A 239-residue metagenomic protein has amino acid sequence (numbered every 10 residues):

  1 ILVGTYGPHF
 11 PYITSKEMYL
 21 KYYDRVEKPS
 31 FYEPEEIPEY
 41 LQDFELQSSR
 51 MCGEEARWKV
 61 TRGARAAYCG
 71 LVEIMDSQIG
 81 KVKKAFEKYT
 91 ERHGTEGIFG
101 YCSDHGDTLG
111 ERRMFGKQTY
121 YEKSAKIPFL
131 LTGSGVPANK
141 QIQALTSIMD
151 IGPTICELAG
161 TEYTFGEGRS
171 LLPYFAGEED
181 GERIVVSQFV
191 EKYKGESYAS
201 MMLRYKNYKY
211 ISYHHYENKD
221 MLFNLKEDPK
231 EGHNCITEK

Functional and structural regions predicted by a protein language model:
I1-L145, L158-T164: Active-site-proximal cap/lid insertion segments
V26, H215-N218, K239: A short, sequence-level motif marking secondary-structure junctions
H105-E111, P137, M149-G152, E157-L225 (+1 more regions): C-terminal cap/loop subdomain of S1 sulfatases and analogous C-terminal strand-loop tails that border
H233-E238: Active-site-proximal N-terminal segment of extracellular/periplasmic enzymes that hydrolyze or transfer
